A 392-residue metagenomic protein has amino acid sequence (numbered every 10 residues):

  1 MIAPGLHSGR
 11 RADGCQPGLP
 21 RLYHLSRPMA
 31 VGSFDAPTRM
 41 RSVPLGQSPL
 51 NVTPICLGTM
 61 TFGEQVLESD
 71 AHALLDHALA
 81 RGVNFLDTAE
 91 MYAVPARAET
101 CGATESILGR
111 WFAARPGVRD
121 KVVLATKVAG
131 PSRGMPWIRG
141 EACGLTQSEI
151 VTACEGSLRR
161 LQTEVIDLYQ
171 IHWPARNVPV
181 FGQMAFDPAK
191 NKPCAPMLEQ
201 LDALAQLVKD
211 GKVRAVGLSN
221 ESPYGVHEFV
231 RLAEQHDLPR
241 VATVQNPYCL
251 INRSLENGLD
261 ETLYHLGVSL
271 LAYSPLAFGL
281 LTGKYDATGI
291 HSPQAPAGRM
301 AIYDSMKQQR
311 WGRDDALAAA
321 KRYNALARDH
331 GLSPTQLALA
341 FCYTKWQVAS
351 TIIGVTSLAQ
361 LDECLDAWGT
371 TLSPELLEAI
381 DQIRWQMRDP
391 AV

Functional and structural regions predicted by a protein language model:
I2, S8, Y23-L25: Short terminal hydrophobic/aromatic SLiMs and anchors at protein ends
L22-K127, V151, E164, A203 (+1 more regions): N-terminal binding-site loop/beta-alpha segment at the start of enzyme catalytic domains that lines or forms
R39-S42, P174-Q382, M387, A391: Beta/alpha (TIM)-barrel catalytic core signal, keyed to glycine-rich beta->alpha loops juxtaposed to Asp/Glu that bind
L45, L57, A71, L86 (+11 more regions): Conserved, mostly hydrophobic/aromatic
G46-G63, A125-E141, Q170, R176-M184: N-terminal small/glycine-rich loop or linker at the start of catalytic domains across soluble metabolic enzymes
T59-S69, P136-S148, P188-C194: Active-site mouth loops of central-metabolism enzymes
T146-V165: An active-site-proximal structural segment forming one wall of the substrate-binding cleft that immediately precedes
